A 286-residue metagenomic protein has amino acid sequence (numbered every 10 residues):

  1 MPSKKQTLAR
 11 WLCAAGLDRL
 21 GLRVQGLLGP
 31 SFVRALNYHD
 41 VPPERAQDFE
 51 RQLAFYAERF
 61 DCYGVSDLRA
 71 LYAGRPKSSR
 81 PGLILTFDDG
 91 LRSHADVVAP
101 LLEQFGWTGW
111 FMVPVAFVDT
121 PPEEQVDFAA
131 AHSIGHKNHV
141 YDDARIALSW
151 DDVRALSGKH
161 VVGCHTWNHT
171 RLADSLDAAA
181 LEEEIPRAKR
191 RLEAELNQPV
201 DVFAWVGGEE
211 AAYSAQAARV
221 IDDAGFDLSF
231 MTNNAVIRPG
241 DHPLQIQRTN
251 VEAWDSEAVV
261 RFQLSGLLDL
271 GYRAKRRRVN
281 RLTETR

Functional and structural regions predicted by a protein language model:
M1-T86, R92, S175-R286: C-terminal active-site subregion of NodB/CE4 polysaccharide deacetylases
L36-H39, R80-L83, E103-A211, I246: Metal-dependent polysaccharide deacetylase catalytic core of the NodB/CE4 family, i.e., the active-site-bearing domain
Q52-R59, L101-F105, K159: A short, Lys/Arg-enriched amphipathic alpha-helix followed by its capping loop at the start of a domain
R75, A95-V98, P121-Q125: Short, conserved acidic/polar surface loops in the N-terminal third of protein domains
D89-D96, L101: Short acidic, Gly/Ser-rich segments with clustered Asp/Glu that frequently serve as metal-coordination loops in enzyme
